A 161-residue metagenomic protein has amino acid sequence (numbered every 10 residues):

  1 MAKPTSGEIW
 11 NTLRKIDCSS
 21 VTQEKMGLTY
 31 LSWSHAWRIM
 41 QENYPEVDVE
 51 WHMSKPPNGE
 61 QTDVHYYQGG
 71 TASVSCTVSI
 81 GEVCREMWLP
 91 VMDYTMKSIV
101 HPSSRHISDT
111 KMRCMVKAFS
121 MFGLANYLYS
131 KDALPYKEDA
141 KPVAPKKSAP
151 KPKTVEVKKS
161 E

Functional and structural regions predicted by a protein language model:
M1-E8, C18-V21, Y136-E161: Interfaces that engage single-stranded nucleic acids at replication/repair/recombination sites
M1-Q41: Positively charged, structured surface patches that bind polyanionic biopolymers
L31, A36-P145: Positively charged, aromatic-enriched nucleic acid-contacting surfaces
